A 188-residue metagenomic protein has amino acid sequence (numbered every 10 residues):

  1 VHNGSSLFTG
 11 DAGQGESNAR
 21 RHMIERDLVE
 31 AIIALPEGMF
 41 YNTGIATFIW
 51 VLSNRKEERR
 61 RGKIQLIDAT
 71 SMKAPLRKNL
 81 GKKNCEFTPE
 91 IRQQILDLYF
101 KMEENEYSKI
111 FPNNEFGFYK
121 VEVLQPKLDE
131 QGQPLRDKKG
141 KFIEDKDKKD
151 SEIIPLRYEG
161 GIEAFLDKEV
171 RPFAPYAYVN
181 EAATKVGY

Functional and structural regions predicted by a protein language model:
V1-Y188: A conserved structural/catalytic subdomain of Rossmann-like adenosyl-cofactor enzymes
